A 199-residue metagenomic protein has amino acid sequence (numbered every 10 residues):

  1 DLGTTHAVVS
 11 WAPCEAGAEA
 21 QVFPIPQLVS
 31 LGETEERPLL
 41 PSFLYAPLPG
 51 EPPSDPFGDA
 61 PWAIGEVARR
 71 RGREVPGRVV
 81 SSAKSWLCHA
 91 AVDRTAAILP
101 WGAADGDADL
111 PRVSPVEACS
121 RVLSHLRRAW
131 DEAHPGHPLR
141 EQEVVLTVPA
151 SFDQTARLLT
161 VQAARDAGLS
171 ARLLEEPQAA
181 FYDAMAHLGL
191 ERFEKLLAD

Functional and structural regions predicted by a protein language model:
D1-A18, G189-D199: Gly/Thr-rich phosphate-binding beta-strand-loop-beta motif of the actin/hexokinase/Hsp70
T4, A150-F152, Q178: Short, flexible loop/turn elements at secondary-structure junctions
T5-V8, A163, P177: Charged, compositionally biased non-catalytic regions
S10-A12, A156-T160, D183-H187: Short acidic, glycine/serine/threonine-rich loops at helix termini
A12-E15, C88, R165, L169 (+1 more regions): Charged, amphipathic alpha-helical interaction segments
A16, D153, A180: Flexible, glycine-rich phosphate/dinucleotide-binding loops and adjacent beta-alpha linkers at cofactor/substrate
E19-A167, L174: Phosphate-binding loop and its immediate beta->loop->alpha context in nucleotide/phosphate-handling enzymes
L173-D199: Conserved phosphate-binding catalytic cores of ATP/NTP-utilizing and phosphoryl-transfer enzymes
